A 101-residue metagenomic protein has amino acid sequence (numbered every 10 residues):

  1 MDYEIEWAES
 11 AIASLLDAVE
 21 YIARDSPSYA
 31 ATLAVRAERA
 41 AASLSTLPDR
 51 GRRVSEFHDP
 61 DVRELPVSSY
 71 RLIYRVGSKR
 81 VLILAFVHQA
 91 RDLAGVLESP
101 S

Functional and structural regions predicted by a protein language model:
M1-A34: Arg/Lys-rich, positively charged N-terminal/basic patches that mediate binding to nucleic acids
E4-E6, A31-T32, E38-A42, H58 (+1 more regions): PIN-domain endoribonuclease scaffold, especially VapC-family toxins
L15, V19, A34-A37, A41 (+2 more regions): Short amphipathic alpha-helical/adjacent loop interface patches that line ligand and macromolecule-binding sites
A18, L47, V96-S99: Residue-level signal for well-ordered alpha-helical positions
Y21, D25, L44-D49: Short arginine-rich
A31-T32, R52-E56, G95: Short, hydrophobic secondary-structure boundary micro-motifs
R39, D49-R80: Basic/aromatic recognition patch in beta-strand/loop cores that engages polyanionic ligands
V67-Y70, R75-S101: Enriched for short, Lys/Arg-rich terminal
